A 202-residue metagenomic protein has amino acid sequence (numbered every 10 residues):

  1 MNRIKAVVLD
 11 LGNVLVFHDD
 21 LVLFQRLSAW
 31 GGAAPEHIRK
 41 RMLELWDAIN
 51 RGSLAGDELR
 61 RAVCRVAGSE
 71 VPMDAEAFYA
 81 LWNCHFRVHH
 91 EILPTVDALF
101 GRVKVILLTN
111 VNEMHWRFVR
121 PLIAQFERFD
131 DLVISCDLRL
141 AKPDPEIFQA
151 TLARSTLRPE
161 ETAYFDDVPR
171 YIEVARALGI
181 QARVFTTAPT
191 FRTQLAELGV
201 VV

Functional and structural regions predicted by a protein language model:
M1-K5, L9, N112-E113, R117-V202: Asp-based, Mg2+/Mn2+-dependent phosphohydrolase catalytic module
N2-L93, G101, N112-W116: N-terminal helical cap/lid subdomain that shapes the substrate entry/recognition surface in HAD-like hydrolases
L93-D97, I172: Short amphipathic alpha-helical segments and helix-helix/interface helices
L99-F100, R176: Anion (oxyanion) recognition and catalysis
K104-I106, Q181: Proline-centered loop/turn at the N-terminus of a beta-strand
T109: Conserved phosphate-coupling serine/threonine residues in phosphotransfer and NTP-handling enzymes
